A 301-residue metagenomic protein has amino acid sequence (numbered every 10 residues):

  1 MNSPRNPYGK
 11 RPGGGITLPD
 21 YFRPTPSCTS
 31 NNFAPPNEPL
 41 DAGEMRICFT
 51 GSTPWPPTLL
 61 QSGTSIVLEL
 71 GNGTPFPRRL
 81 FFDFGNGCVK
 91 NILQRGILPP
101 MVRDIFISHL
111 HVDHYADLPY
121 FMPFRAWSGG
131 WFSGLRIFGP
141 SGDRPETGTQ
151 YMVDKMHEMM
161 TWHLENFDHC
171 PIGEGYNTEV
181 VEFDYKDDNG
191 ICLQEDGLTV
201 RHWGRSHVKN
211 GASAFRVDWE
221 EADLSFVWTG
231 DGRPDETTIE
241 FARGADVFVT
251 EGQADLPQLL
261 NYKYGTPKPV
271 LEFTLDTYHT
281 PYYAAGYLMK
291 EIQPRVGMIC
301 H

Functional and structural regions predicted by a protein language model:
N2-W228, E236: Binuclear metal-dependent hydrolase catalytic cores
A214, D223-S225, R233-H301: Cap/insert and terminal regions of metallo-dependent hydrolase folds
